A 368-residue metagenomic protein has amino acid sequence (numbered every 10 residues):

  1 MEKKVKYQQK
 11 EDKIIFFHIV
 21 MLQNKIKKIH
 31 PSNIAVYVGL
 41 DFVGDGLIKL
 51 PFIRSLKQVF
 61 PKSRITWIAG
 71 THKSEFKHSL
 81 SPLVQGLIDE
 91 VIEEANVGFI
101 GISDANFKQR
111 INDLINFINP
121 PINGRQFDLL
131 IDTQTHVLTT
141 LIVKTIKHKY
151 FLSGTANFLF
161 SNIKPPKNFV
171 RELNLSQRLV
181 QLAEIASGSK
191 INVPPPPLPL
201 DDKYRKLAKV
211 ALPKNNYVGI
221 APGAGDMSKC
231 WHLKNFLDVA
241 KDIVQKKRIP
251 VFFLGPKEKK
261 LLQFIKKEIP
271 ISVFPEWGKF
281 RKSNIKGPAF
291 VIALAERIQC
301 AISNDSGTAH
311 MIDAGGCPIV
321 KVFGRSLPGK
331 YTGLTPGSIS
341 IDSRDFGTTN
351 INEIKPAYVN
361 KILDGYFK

Functional and structural regions predicted by a protein language model:
E2-K368: Catalytic machinery of carbohydrate-active enzymes, primarily nucleotide-sugar-dependent glycosyltransferases
